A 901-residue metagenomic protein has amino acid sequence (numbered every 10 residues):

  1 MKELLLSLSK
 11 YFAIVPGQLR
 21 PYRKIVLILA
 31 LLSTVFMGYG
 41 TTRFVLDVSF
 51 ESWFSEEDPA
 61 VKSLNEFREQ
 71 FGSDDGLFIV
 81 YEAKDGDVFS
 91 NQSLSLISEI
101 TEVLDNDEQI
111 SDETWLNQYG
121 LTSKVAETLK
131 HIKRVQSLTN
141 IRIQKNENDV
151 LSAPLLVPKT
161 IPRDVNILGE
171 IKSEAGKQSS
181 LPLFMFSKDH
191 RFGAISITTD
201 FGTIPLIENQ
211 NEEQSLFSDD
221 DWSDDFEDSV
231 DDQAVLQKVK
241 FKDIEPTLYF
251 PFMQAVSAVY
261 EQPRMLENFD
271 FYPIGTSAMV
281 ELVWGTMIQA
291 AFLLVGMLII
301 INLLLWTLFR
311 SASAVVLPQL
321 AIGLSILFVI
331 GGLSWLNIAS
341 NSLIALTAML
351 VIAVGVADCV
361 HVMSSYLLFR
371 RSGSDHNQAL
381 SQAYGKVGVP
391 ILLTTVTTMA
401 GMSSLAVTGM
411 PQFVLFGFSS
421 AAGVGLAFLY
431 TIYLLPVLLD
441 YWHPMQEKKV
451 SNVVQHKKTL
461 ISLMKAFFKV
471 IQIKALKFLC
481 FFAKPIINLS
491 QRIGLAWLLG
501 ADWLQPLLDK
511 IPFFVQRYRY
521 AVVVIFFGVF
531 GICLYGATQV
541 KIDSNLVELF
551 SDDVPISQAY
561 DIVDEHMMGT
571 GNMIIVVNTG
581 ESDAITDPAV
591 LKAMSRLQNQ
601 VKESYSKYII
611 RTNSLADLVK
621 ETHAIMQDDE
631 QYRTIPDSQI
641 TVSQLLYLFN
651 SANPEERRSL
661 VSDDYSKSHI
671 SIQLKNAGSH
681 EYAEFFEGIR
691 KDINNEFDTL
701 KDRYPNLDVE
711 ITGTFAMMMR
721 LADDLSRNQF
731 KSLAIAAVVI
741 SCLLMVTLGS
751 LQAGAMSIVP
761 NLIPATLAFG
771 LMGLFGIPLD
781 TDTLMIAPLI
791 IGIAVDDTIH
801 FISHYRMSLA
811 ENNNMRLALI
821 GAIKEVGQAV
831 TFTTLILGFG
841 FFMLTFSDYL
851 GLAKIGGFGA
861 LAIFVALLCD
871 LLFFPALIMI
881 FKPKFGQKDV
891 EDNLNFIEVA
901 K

Functional and structural regions predicted by a protein language model:
K2-V48, V437, M445, S451-N545 (+1 more regions): Signature of alpha-helical transmembrane segments and their immediate interfacial
T41-V88, S93-L94, V165-M185, P512-Q516 (+5 more regions): Solvent-exposed, non-transmembrane loop/terminal regulatory segments of multi-pass membrane proteins
P162-A312, K592-S595, Y605, Q644-A737: Extracytoplasmic
W284-S340, V407-P411, K731-D780, F846-S847: Interfacial segments of transmembrane alpha-helices in multi-pass membrane proteins
N302-W306, G323, A339-V360, S403 (+6 more regions): Hydrophobic transmembrane alpha-helices
W335, I352-V362, G388-A406, Q412-L495 (+2 more regions): Transmembrane alpha-helices and their membrane-interface boundaries in multi-pass membrane transporters and channels
G355-D358, V424-Y433, E681, L733 (+9 more regions): Hydrophobic transmembrane alpha-helical segments of multi-pass transport and channel proteins
R371-T408, I758, I793, A810-S847 (+1 more regions): Pore- and gate-forming transmembrane helices of large, multi-pass membrane proteins
